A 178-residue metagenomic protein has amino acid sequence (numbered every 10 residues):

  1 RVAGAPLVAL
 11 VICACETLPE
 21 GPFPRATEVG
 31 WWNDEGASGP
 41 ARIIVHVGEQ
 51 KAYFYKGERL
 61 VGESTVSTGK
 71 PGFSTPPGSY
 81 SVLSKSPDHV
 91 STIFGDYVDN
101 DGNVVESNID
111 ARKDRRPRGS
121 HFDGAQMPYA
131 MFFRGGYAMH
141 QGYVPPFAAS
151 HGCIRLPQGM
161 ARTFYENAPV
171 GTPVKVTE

Functional and structural regions predicted by a protein language model:
R1-C13: Sec-dependent bacterial lipoprotein signal peptides
I12-D34: Bacterial Sec signal peptide processing site at the extreme N-terminus
C15-E20, F73-P77, D96-E178: Exported/periplasmic cell-wall-interacting domains
T27-R42, V47-G48, G62-Y80, R112-S120 (+1 more regions): N-terminal post-signal-peptidase region of extra-cytosolic proteins
G48-Q50, G57-L60, G69-P71, K85-D88 (+3 more regions): Solvent-exposed coil/turn segments that connect beta secondary-structure elements in extracytoplasmic/periplasmic
K51-Y53, A130: Residue-level detector of beta-strand face positions
Y80-T92: Short, solvent-exposed cationic patches
